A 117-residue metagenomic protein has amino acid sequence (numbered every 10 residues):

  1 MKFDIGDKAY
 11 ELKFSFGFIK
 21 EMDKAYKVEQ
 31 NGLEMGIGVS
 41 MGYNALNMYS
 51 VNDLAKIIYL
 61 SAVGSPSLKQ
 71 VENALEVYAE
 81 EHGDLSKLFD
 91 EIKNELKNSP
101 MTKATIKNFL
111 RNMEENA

Functional and structural regions predicted by a protein language model:
M1-A9, Q30-L46, G64-A117: Charged interaction scaffolds used for protein-protein
L12-F14: Short capping micro-motif at the N-terminus of alpha-helices
F16-M35: Short, surface-exposed, low-complexity cationic segments
A25, M48-D53: Electropositive, surface-exposed helix/loop patches at the edges of structured domains that serve as adaptable
V51-Y59, S86, D90: Non-catalytic, well-ordered alpha-helical scaffold segments
